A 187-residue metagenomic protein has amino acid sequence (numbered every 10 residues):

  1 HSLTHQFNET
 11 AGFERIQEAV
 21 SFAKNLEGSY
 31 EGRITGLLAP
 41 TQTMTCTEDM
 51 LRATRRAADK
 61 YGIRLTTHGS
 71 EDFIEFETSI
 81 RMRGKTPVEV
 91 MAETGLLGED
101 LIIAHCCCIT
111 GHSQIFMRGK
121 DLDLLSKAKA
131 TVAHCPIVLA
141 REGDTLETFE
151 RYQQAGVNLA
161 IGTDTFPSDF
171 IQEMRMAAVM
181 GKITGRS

Functional and structural regions predicted by a protein language model:
H1-I115: Metal-coordinating catalytic core of metallo-dependent amide/deamination hydrolases
R52, L122-D123, E150: Alpha-helical segments flanking ligand/cofactor-binding loops in enzyme cores
K60-Y61, A128, A155: Helix C-cap/helix->beta junction micro-motif
E93-E99, T148-S187: His/Asp/Glu-enriched, well-ordered alpha-helical/loop segment that forms or immediately abuts the divalent-metal
D100, C106-C108, S113-I115, G119 (+2 more regions): C-terminal active-site-proximal or functional interface alpha/beta core segments in diverse enzymes
T131, P136-R141, I183-S187: C-terminal helical cap
